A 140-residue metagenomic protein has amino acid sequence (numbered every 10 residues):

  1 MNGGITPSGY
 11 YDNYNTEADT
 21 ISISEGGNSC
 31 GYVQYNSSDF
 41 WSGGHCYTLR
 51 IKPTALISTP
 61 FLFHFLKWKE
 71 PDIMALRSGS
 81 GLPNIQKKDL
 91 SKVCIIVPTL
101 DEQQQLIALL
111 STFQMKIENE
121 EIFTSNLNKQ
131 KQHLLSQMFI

Functional and structural regions predicted by a protein language model:
M1-V97: DNA target-recognition domains and sequence-specific DNA-contacting regions of bacterial/archaeal
K92-I140: Amphipathic alpha-helical coiled-coil/heptad-repeat segments
